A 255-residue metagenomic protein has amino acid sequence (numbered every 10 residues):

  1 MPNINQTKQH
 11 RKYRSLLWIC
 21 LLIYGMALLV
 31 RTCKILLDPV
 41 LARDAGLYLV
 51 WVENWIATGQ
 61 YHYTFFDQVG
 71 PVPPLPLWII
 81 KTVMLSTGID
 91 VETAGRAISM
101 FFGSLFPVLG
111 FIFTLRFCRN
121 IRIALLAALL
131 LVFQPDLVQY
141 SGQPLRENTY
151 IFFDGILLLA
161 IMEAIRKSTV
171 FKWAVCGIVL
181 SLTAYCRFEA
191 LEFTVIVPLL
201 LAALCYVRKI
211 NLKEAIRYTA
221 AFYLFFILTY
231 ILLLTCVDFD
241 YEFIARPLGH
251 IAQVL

Functional and structural regions predicted by a protein language model:
M1-R31, L105, A215-F225: Start-transfer (signal-anchor) and selected internal transmembrane alpha helices of multi-pass inner/ER membrane
C20-L21, A97-C118, I156-A160: Transmembrane-helix motifs of polytopic, lipid-linked glycan transferases
Y24-V30, A124-P135, Q139, F152 (+2 more regions): Short helix- or helix-capping micro-motifs that position conserved polar/aromatic residues at function-defining sites
V30, I216-L255: Membrane-lumen/periplasm interface segments of specific transmembrane helices in polyprenyl phosphate-linked
C33-R43, A57-W78, L85-S86, D90-R96: Membrane-proximal lumenal/periplasmic loop motifs of glycosylation machinery
L41-A42, V69, G142-Y150: Short acidic/glycine- and proline-prone juxtamembrane loop motifs at membrane-interface regions of multi-pass membrane
F117-C118, L157-V175, T183, C205-K209: Membrane-interface transmembrane helices that cradle and orient dolichyl/undecaprenyl
A127-L129, K172-R187, P198-L199: Membrane-interface alpha helices of multi-pass inner-membrane proteins
